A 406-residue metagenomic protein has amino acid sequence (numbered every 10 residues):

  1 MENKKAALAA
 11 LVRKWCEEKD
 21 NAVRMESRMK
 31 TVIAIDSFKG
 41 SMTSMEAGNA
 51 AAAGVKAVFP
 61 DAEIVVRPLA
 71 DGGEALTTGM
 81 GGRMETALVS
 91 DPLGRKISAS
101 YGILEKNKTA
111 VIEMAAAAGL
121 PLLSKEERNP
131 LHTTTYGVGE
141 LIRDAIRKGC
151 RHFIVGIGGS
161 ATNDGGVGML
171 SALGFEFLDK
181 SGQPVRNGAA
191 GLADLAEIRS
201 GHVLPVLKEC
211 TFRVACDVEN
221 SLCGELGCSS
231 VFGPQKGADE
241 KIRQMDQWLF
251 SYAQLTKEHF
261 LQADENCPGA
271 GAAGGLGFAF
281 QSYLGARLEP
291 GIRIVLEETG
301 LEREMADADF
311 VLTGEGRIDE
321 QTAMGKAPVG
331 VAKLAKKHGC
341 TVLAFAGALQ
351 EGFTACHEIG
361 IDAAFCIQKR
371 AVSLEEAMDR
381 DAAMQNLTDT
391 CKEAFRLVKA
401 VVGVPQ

Functional and structural regions predicted by a protein language model:
E2, K19-D20, S90, A263: Intrinsic-disorder/low-complexity regions
N3-K14, D20-N21: Positively charged N-terminal leader segments that act as targeting/secretion signals
K14-W15, G149: The N-terminal extracellular segments of secreted preproproteins, especially immediately downstream of signal
E18-K19, S251: Enriched - but not universal
E26-I157, A161-Q406: N-terminal loops that bind phosphate or other acidic moieties and the adjacent beta-alpha structural core
